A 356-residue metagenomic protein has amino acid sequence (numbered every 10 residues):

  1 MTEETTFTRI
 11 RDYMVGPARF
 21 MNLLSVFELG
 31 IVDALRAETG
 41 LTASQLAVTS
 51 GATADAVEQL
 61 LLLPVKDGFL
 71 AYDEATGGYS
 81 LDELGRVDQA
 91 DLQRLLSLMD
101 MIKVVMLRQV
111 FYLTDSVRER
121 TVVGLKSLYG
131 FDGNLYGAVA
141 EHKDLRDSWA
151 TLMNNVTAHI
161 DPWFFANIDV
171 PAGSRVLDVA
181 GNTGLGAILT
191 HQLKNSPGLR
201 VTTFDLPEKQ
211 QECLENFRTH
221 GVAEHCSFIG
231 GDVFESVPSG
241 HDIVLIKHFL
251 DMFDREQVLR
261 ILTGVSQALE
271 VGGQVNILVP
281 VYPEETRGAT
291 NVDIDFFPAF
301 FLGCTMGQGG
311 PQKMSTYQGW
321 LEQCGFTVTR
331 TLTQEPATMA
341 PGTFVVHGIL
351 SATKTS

Functional and structural regions predicted by a protein language model:
M1-A71, V170, R175-S356: Alpha-helical subdomain
F7-L29, D33-A34, T49, D55-S174: Conserved Class I S-adenosyl-L-methionine-dependent methyltransferase catalytic core
